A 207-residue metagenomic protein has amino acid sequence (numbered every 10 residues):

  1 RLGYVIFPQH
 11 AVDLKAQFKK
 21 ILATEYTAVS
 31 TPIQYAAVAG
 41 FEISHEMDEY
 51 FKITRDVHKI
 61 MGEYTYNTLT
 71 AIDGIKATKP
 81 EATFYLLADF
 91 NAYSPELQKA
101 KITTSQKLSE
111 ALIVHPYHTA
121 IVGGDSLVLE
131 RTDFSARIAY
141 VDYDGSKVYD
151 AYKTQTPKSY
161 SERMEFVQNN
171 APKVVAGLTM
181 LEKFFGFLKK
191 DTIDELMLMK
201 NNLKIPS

Functional and structural regions predicted by a protein language model:
R1-S207: PLP-dependent class I/II
